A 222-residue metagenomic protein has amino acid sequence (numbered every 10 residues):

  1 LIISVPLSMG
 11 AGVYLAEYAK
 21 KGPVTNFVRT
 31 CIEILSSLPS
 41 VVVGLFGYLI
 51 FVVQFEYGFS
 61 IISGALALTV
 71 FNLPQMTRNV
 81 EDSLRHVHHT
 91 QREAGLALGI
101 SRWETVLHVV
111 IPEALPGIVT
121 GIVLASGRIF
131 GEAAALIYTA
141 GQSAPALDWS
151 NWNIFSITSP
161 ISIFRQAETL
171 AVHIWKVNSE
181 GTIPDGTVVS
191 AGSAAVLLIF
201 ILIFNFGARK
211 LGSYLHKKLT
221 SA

Functional and structural regions predicted by a protein language model:
L1-I32, L45, A208-K217: Transmembrane-helix boundary motif in ABC transporter permease subunits
I2-I3, L7, A11, P39 (+3 more regions): Hydrophobic alpha-helical transmembrane segments of multipass integral membrane proteins, especially permease/channel
E33-L68: Generic hydrophobic transmembrane alpha-helix motif, especially the helices
R78-L96, E104-I111: Intracellular coupling helices
R102-A140: Transmembrane alpha-helices
L136-L197: Interhelical loop and adjacent transmembrane-helix boundary motif in polytopic membrane transport permeases
